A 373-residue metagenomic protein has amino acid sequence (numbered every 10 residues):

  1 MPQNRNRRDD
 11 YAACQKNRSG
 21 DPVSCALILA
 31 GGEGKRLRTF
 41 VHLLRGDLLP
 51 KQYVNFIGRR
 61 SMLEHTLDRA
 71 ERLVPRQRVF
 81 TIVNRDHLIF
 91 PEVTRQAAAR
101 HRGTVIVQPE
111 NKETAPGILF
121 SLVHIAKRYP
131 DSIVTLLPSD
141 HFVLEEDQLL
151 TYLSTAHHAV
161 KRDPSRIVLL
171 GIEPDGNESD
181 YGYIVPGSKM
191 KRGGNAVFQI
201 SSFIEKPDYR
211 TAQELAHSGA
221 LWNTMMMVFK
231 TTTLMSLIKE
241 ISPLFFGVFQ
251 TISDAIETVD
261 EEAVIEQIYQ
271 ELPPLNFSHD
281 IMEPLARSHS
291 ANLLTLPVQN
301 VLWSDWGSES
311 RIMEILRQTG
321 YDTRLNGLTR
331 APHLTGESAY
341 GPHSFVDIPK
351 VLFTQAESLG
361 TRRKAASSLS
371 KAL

Functional and structural regions predicted by a protein language model:
P2-G31, R36-L43, D47-P50, N55-P138 (+4 more regions): Conserved N-terminal catalytic core of the sugar/cofactor nucleotidyltransferase
Q3-V23, F229-L373: Left-handed beta-helix
K16-D21, G46, R72-L73, K127-Y129 (+7 more regions): Solvent-exposed alpha-helices and their adjacent loops that cap or buttress functional pockets in soluble metabolic
Y53, V105-I106, I167-L169, L293-T295: Conserved beta-strand scaffold positions in the cores of enzyme catalytic domains, especially in NTP/NDP-utilizing
V83, L137, P207, F229 (+1 more regions): A conserved hydrophobic position in a structured secondary element of the catalytic/binding core that shapes
H141-V143, P174-D175, L302-W303: Short histidine/acidic/glycine/proline-rich micro-motifs that form metal- and phosphate-coordinating active-site loops
E146-I268, S290, K364: Conserved core of the sugar-phosphate nucleotidyltransferase
